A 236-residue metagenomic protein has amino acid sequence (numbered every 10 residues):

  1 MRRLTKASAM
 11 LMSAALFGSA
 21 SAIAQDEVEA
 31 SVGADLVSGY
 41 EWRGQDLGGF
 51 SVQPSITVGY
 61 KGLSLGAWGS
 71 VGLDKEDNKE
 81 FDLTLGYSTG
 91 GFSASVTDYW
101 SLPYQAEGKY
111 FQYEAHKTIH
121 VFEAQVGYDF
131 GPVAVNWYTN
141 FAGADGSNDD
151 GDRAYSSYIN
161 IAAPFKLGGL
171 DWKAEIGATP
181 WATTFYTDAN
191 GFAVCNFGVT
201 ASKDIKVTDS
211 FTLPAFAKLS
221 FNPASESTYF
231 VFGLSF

Functional and structural regions predicted by a protein language model:
R2-S8, G18-F236: Outer-membrane beta-barrel proteins
M12-A15: Repetitive helical segments and hydrophobic/amphipathic motifs
